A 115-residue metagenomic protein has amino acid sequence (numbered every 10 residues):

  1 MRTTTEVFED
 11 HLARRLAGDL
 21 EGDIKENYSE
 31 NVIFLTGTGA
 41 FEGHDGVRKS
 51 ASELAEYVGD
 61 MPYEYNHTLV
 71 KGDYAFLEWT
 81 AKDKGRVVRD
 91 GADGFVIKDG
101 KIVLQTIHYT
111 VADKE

Functional and structural regions predicted by a protein language model:
M1-E30: Short acidic-aromatic low-complexity motifs
R2, F41-D45: Residues at secondary-structure transition points
L16, L35, R48-E115: A beta-strand edge to alpha-helix "cap/lid" segment located at domain peripheries
N31-E42, H108: A short gly/proline-enriched turn/hairpin at secondary-structure junctions
